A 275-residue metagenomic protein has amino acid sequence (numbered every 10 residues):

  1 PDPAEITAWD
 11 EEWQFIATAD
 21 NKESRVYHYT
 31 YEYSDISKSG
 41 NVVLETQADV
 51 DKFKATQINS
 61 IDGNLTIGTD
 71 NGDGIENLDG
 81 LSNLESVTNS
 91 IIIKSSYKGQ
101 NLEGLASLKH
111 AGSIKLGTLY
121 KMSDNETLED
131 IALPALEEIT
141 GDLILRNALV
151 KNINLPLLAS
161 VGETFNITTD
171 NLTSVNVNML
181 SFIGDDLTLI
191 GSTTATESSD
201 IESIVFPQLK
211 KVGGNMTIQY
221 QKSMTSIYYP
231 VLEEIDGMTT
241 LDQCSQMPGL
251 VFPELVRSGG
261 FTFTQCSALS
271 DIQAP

Functional and structural regions predicted by a protein language model:
P1-I36: Beta-rich interaction/scaffold domains
P3-E5, L209, L232: Intrinsically disordered, low-complexity segments enriched in proline/serine/threonine
I36-A48, I61-G80, S86-G104, H110-A135 (+8 more regions): Concave beta-strand-loop units of leucine-rich repeat
D51: Extracytoplasmic/periplasm-facing segments of secreted or lipoprotein envelope proteins
